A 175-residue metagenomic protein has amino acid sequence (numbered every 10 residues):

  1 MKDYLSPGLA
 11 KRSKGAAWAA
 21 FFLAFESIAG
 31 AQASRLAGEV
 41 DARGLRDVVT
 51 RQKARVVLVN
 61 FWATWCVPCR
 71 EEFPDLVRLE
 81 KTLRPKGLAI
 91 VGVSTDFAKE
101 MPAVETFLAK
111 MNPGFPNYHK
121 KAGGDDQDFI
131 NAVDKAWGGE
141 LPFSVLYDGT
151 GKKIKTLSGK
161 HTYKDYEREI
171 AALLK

Functional and structural regions predicted by a protein language model:
Y4-W18: Bacterial N-terminal signal peptides that target proteins for export
F22-E39, T50, T106-A109: N-proximal helix/coil linker or "cap" segments that precede and/or mark the start of modular domains
L36-V57, E80: A short beta-strand-turn-helix
K53-V57, K86-A89, P113-P116: Loop/turn elements at helix/coil->beta-strand transitions in domains of secreted/extracellular proteins
R55-V57, F61-W65, F97, E140: Short pre-active-site segment immediately N-terminal to redox-active cysteine/selenocysteine motifs in thiol-based
F61-R78: Conserved redox-active cysteine motifs that mediate thiol-disulfide chemistry, especially di-cysteine Cys-X(1-2)-Cys
F73-N112, G124-N131: Structural microenvironment flanking redox-active thiols in thiol-disulfide oxidoreductases
M111-P113, K121-E169: Thiol/disulfide oxidoreductase modules built on the thioredoxin-like
